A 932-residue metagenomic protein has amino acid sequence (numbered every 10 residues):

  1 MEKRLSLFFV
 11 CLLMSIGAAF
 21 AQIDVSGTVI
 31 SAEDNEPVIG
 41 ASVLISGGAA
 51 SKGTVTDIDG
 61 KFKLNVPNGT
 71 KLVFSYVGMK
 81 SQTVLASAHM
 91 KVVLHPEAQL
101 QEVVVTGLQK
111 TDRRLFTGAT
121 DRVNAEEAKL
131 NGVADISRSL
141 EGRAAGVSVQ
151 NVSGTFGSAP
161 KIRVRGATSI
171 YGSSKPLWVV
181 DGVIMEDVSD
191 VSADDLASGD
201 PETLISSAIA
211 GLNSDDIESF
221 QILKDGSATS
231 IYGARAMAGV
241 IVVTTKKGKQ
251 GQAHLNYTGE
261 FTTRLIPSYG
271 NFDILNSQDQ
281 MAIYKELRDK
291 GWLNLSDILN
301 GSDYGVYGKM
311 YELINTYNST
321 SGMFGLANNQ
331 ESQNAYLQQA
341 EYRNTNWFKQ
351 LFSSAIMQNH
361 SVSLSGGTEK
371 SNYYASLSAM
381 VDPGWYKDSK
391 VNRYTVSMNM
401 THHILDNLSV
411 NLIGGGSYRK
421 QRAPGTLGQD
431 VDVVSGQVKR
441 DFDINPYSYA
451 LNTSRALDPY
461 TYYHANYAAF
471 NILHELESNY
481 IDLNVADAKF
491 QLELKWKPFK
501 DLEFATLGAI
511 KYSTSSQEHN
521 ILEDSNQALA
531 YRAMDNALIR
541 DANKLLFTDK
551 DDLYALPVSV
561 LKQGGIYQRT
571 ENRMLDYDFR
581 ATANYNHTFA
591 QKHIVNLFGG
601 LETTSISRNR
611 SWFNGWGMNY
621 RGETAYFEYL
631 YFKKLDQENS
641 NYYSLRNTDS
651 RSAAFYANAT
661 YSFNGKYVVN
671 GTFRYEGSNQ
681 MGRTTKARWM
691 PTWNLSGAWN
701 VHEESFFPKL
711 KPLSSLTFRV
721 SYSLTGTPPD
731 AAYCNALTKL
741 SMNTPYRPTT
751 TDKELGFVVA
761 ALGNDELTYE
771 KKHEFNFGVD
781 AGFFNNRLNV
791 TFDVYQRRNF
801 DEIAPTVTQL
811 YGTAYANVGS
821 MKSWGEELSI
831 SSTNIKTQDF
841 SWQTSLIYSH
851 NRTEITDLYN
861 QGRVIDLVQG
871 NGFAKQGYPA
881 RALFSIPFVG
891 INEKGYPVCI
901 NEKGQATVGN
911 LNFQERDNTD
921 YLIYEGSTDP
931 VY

Functional and structural regions predicted by a protein language model:
I30-D34, A41-G48, V73-M79, S87-K129 (+1 more regions): Short, acidic, small-residue-rich periplasmic hinge/interaction motif at the N-terminus of Gram-negative outer-membrane
S42-K61, V104-K129, G157-K161, S189-T203 (+2 more regions): N-terminal periplasmic "start-of-domain" segments of outer-membrane beta-barrel proteins
K63, R138-S192, E218-S219, T229-K246: Extracytoplasmic beta-strand/coil segments of soluble accessory domains associated with Gram-negative outer-membrane
K63, V183-K224: Short acidic/polar hinge/loop motifs at secondary-structure boundaries that mediate gating or recognition
K175, R393, N399-L408, G414-Y418 (+4 more regions): Extracellular/periplasmic, surface-exposed regions of secreted and cell-surface proteins
V180, E202, T316-S365, N372-S376 (+8 more regions): Outer-membrane beta-barrel transmembrane strand signature
N256-L337, W612, C734, T833-Y932: Conserved small-residue
L299-E331, F348-P424, Y449, A486-Q491: Transmembrane beta-barrel wall of Gram-negative outer-membrane proteins
